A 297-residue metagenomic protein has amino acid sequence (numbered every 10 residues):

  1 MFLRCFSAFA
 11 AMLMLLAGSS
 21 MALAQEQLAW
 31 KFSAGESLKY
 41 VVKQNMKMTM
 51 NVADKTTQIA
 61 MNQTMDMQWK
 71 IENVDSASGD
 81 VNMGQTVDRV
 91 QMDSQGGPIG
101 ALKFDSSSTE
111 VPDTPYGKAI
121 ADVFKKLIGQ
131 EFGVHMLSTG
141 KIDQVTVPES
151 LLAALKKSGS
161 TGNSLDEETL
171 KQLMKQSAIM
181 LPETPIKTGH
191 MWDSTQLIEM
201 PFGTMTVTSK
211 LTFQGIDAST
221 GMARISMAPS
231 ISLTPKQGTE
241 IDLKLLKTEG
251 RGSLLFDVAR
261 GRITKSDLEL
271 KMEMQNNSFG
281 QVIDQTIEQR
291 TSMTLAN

Functional and structural regions predicted by a protein language model:
M1-R4: N-terminal secretory signal peptides that target proteins for export/translocation
S7-S19: Bacterial N-terminal signal peptides
A24-N297: Signature of exported/secreted
